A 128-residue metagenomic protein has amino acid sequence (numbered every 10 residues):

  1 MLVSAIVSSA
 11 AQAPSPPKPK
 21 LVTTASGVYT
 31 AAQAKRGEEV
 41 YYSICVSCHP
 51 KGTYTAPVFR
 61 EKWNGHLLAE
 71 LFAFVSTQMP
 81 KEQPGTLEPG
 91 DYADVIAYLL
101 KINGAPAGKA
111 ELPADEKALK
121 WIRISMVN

Functional and structural regions predicted by a protein language model:
M1-A5: Bacterial N-terminal signal peptides
I6-A10: Sec/Tat signal peptide C-region and signal peptidase I cleavage site
A13-V40: Electrostatic cytochrome c docking/interface patches
A31-A32, V58-A73, P80-A93, I102 (+1 more regions): Electron-transfer interface patches adjacent to heme c in soluble/periplasmic c-type cytochromes and di-/multiheme
G37, Y41-K51, V95, L99: The canonical Cys-X-X-Cys-His
K51, T77-Q78, I102-A105: Generic structural signal for alpha-helix termini and adjacent loop/cap motifs
Y54-T55: Short, non-ligating residues that shape and space the ligands of small metal-coordination modules and catalytic
L87-N128: Flexible coil segments in periplasmic/lumen-exposed cytochrome c-class electron-transfer proteins
